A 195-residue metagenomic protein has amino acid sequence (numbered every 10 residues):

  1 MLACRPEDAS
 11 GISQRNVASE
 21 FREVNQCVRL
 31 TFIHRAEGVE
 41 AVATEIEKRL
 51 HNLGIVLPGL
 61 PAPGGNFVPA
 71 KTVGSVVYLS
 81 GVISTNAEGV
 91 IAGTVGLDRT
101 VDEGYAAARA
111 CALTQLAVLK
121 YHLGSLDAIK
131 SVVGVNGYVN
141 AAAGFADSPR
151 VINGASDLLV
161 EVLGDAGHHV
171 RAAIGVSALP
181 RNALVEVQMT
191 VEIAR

Functional and structural regions predicted by a protein language model:
V42-R195: Short, polar/acidic, helix-capping and beta-turn segments at strand->helix junctions that line the mouths
